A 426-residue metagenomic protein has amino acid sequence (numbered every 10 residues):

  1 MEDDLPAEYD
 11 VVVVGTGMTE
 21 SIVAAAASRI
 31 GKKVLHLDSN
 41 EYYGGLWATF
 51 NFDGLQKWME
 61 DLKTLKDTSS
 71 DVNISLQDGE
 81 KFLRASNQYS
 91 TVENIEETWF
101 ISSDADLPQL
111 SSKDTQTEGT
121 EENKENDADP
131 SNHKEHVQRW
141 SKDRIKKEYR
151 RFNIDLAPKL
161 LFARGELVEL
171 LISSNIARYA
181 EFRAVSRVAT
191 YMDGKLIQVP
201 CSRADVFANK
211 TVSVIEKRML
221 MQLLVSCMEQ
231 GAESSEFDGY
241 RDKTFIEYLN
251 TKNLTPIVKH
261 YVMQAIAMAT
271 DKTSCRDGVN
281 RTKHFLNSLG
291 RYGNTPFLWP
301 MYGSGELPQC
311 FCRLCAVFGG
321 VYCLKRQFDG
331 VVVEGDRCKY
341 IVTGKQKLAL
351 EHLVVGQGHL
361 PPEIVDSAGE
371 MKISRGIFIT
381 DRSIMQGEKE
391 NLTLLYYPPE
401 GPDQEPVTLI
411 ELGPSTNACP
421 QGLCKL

Functional and structural regions predicted by a protein language model:
E2, A48-L171: N-terminal glycine-rich dinucleotide-binding loop that anchors FAD/FMN and/or NAD(P) in oxidoreductases
E2-T19, L35: Beta1/beta-strand and adjacent pyrophosphate-binding region of the FAD-binding site in flavoprotein oxidoreductases
V12-V14, A25-L55, M59, L65-S69: Glycine-rich FAD pyrophosphate-binding loop
G15, S39, S173, T251-K252 (+3 more regions): Short, well-ordered coil/turn residues at beta-beta hairpins and beta-strand->alpha-helix junctions within
S28, I172, A316: Anion (oxyanion) recognition and catalysis
N40-Q56, A184-Y191, M263-M268, D329-V333 (+1 more regions): Short amphipathic alpha-helical segments embedded in low-complexity Lys/Glu-rich regions
E135-V137, I145-R291, T295-Y302: Rossmann-like flavin
L298-W299, P308-R313, V317-G320, R326-L426: Mid-domain catalytic core of redox enzymes that form a hydrophobic substrate pocket/lid adjacent to a catalytic redox
